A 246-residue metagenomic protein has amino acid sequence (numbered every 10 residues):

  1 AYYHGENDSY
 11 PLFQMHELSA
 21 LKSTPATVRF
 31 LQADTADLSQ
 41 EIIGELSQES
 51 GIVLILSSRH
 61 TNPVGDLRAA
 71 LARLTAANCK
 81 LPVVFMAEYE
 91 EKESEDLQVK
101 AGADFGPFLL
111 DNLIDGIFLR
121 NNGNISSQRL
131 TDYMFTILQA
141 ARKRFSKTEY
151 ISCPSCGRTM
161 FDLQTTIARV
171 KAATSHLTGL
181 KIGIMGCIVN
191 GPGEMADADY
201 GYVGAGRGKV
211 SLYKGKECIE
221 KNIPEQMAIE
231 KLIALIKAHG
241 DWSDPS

Functional and structural regions predicted by a protein language model:
A1-L177, K181-I184: Catalytic alpha/beta core domains of metabolic enzymes, predominantly
E91-K92, V189-N190, I223, P245-S246: Domain-level signal for soluble alpha/beta catalytic cores
F108, C153, C187, M195 (+1 more regions): Conserved, mostly hydrophobic/aromatic
G123-K143, S211-I229, I233: C-terminal helical cap(s) of enzyme catalytic domains, especially alpha/beta-barrels
H176, D199-Y200, K209-L212: Catalytic-core signal marking the mid-to-C-terminal active-site face
I184-G193, D199: Acidic/histidine-rich
V189-N190, R207-K209: Short Gly/Pro-enriched loop/turn and capping motifs at secondary-structure junctions
V203-G206, K214, I223-S246: Terminal leader/tail segments of proteins
